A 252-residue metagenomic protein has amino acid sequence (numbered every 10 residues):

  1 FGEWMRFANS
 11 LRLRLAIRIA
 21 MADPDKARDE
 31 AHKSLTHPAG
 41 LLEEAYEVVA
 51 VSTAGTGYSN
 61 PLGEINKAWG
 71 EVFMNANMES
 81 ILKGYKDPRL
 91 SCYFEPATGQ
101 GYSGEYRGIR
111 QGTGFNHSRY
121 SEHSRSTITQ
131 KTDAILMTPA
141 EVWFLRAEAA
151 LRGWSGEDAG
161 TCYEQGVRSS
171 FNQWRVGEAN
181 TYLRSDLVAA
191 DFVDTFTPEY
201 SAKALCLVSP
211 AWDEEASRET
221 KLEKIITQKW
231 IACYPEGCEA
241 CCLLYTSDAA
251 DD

Functional and structural regions predicted by a protein language model:
F1-E178, E215-E223: Structured, solvent-exposed acidic/aromatic patches
S34, L243-L244: Short secondary-structure subsegments characteristic of cysteine-rich extracellular domains
C162, G166-A240: C-terminal structural cap/anchor segments
Y245-D252: Conserved small/polar residues in nucleotide/adenosyl-binding loops
